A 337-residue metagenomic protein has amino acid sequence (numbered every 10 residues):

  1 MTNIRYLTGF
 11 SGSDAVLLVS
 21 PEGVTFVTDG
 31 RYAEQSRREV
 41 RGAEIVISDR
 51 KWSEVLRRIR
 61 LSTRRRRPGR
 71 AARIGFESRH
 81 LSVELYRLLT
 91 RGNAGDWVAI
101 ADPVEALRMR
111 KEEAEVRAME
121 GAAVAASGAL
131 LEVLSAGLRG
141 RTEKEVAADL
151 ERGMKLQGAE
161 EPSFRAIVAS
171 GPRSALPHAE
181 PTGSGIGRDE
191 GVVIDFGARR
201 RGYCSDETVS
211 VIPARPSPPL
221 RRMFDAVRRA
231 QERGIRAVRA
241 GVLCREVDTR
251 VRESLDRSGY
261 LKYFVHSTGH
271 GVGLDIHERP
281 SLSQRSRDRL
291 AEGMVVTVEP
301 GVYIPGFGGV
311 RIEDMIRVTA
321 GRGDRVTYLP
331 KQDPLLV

Functional and structural regions predicted by a protein language model:
M1-V337: Active-site neighborhoods and metal-handling regions in enzymes and metal-associated proteins
